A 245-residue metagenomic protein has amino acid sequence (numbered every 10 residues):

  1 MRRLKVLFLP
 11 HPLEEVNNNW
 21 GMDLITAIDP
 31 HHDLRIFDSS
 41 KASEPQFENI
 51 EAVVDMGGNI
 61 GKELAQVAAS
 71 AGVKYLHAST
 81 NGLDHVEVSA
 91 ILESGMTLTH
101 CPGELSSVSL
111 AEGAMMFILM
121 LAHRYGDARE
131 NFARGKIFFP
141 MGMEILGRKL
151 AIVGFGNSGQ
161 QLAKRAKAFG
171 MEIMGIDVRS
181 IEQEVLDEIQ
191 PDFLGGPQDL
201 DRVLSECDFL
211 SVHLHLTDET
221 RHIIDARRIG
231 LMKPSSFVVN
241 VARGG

Functional and structural regions predicted by a protein language model:
M1-A52, M174: N-terminal glycine-/charge-rich "phosphate-binding" loop or analogous flexible N-terminal tail
R3, V73, L146-K149, A226 (+1 more regions): Phosphate-coordination loops involved in phosphoryl transfer and adenosine-cofactor binding
A42-N49, L64-V67, Q198-V203: Short amphipathic alpha-helix with an adjacent loop that forms part of the alpha/beta core around
Q46-A52, S70-V73, S205-L210, K233-S236: Short acidic/histidine-rich motifs immediately flanking catalytic phosphotransfer sites in two-component signaling
I50-R129: Phosphate/diphosphate ligand-binding glycine-rich loop within oxidoreductases
G61-K62, S180-G245: Rossmann-like adenosine-cofactor binding region
L105, A128-Q161, Q190: Glycine-rich NAD(P)-binding loop of Rossmann-like domains
D177: Conserved acidic E/D residue at the C-terminus of a beta-strand in Rossmann-like folds
